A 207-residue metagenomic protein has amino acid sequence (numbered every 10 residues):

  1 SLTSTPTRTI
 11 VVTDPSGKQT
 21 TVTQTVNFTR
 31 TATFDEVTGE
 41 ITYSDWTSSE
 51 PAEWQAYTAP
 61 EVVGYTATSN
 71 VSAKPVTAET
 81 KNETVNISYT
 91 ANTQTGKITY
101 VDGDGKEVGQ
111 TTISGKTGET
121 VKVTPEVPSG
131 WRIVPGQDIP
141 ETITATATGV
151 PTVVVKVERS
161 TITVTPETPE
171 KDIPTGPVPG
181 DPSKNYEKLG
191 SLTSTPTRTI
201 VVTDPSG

Functional and structural regions predicted by a protein language model:
S1-G207: Extracellular modular ligand-binding repeats in secreted and cell-surface proteins
